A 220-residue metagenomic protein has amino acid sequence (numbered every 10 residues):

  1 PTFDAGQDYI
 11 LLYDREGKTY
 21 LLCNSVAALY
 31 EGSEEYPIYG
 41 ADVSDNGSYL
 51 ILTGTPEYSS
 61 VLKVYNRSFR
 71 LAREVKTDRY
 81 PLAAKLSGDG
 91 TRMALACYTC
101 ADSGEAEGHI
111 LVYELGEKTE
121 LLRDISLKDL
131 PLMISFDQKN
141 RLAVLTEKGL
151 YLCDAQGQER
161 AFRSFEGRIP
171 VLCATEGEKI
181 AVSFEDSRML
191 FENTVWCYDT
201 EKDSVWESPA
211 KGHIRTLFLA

Functional and structural regions predicted by a protein language model:
P1, V26-S33, F69-K76, K118-I125 (+2 more regions): A short beta-strand motif characteristic of beta-propeller blades
P1-T19, N24-A28, P37-I38: N-terminal beta-strand/beta-hairpin edge segment
T2-Q7, Y36-D45, R79-G88, L127-K139 (+2 more regions): Repeated scaffold domains used in trafficking and secretory/extracellular systems, primarily beta-propellers
I10, Y49-L50, G90-M93, R141-L142 (+1 more regions): Hydrophobic beta-strand positions that form the internal "hydrophobic ladder" of WD40/Gbeta-like beta-propeller blades
Y13, L52-T53, A96, V144-T146 (+2 more regions): Residue-level marker for isolated small/hydroxyl-bearing positions within beta-strands of beta-sheet-rich domains
K18-L22, E57-K63, D102-V112, K148-D154 (+1 more regions): Structural motif
A27-S48, S60, S68-A83: Asp-box/WD-like beta-propeller blade repeats and closely related beta-sheet repeat scaffolds
Y151-A220: Intrinsically disordered, low-complexity segments enriched in Gly and acidic/Ser/Thr residues that form flexible
